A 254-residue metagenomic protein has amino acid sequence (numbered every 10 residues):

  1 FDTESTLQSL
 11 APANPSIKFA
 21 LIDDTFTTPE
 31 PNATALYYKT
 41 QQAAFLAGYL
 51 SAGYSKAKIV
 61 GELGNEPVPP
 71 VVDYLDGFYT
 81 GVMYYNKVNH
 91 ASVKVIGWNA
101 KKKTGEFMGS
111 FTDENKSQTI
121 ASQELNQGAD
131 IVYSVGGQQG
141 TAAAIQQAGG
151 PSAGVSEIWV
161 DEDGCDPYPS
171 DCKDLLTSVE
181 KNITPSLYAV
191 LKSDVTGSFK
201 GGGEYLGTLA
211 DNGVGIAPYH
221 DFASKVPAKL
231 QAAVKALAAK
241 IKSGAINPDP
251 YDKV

Functional and structural regions predicted by a protein language model:
F1-V254: A residue-level marker of the well-folded mature domains of exported/periplasmic proteins
